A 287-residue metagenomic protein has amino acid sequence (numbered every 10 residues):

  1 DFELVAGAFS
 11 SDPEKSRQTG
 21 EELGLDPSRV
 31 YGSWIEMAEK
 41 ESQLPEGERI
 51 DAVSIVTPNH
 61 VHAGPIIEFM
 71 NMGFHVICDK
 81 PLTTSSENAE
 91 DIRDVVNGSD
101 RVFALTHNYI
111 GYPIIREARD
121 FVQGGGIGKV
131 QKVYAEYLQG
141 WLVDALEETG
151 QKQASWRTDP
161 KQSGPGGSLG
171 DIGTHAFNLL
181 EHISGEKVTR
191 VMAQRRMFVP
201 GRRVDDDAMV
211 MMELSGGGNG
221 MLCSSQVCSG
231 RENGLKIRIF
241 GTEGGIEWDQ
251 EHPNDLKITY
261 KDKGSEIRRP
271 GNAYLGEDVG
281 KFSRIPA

Functional and structural regions predicted by a protein language model:
D1-L25: N-terminal Rossmann-like dinucleotide-binding module
A6, A52, K132: Short, Asp-centered acidic motifs that coordinate Mg2+ and/or phosphate in catalytic or ligand-binding sites
E22, N108, H182, M209 (+3 more regions): C-terminal glycine/acidic-rich active-site capping loop/insertion
D26-P27, M72-F74, S99-R101, G218: A short helix->loop->beta-strand "cap" motif at the edges of active sites that frequently abuts
R29-V95: Beta-loop-alpha module in the N-terminal Rossmann-like domain of NAD(P)-dependent dehydrogenases, especially those
C78, T84, F103-L105, Y134 (+1 more regions): Hydrophobic residues in well-ordered beta-strands that form the structural core
V102, Y109-R202, L256: Predominantly a Rossmann-like dinucleotide-binding segment in NAD(P)-dependent oxidoreductases
I172-L179, I183-V191, R196-G245, Q250-N254: Glycine-rich, aromatic-lined ligand/substrate-binding cores of catalytic and carbohydrate-binding domains
